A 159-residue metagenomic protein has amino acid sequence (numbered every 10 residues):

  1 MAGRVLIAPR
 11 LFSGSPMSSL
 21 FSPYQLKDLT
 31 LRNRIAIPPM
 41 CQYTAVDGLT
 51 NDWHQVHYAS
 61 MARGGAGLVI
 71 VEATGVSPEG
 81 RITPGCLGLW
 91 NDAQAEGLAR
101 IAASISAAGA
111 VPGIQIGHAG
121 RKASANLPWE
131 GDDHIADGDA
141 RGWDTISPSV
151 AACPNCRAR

Functional and structural regions predicted by a protein language model:
R4-P16: Short, Lys/Arg-enriched N-terminal segments with co-localized hydrophobic residues within the first ~10-30 amino acids
M17-A36, I105: N-terminal amphipathic alpha-helix/helix-capping segment at the start of soluble metabolic enzymes
I35-P38, V69-V71, P112-I116: Hydrophobic faces of well-ordered beta-strands that scaffold small-molecule active sites in alpha/beta enzyme cores
I37, M61, G65, I105 (+1 more regions): Conserved, mostly hydrophobic/aromatic
V46-S60, L87-S106, A125-H134: Glycine-rich anion/phosphate-binding loops
Q55-S77: Catalytic domains of carbohydrate-active enzymes, especially glycoside hydrolases
I70-Q94, I116-G131: Glycine-rich, proline-tolerant flexible connector loops at the mouths of alpha/beta enzymes
A103, G117-R159: Non-globular sequence segments
